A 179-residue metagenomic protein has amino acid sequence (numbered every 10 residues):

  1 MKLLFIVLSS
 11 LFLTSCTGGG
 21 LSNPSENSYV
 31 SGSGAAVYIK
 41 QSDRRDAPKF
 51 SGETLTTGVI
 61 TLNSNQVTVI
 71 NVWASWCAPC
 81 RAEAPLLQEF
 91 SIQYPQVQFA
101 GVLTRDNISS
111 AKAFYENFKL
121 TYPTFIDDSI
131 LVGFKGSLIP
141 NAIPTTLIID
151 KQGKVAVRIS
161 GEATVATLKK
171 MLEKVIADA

Functional and structural regions predicted by a protein language model:
M1-K49, A179: N-terminal targeting signals for export/organelle localization
S22-A35, V59, V132-N141: Short, flexible, glycine-rich and Lys/Arg-enriched loop motifs at helix boundaries that contact anionic partners
S42-T68: A short beta-strand-turn-helix
G58-R81, L87: Short active-site neighborhood of thiol/selenol oxidoreductases, capturing the structured segment around
N65-V67, P95-Q98, Y122: Loop/turn elements at helix/coil->beta-strand transitions in domains of secreted/extracellular proteins
R81-F118, I130-K135: Structural microenvironment flanking redox-active thiols in thiol-disulfide oxidoreductases
E116-T121, D127-A177: Thiol/disulfide oxidoreductase modules built on the thioredoxin-like
